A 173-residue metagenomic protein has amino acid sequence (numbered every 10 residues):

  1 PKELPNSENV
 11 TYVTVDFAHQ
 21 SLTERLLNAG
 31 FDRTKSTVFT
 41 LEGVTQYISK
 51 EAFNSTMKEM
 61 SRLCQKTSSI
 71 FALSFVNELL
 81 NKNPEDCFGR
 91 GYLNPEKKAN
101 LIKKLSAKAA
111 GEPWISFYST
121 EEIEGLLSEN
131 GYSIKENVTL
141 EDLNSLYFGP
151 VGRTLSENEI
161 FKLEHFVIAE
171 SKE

Functional and structural regions predicted by a protein language model:
P1-E173: Alpha-helical subdomain
